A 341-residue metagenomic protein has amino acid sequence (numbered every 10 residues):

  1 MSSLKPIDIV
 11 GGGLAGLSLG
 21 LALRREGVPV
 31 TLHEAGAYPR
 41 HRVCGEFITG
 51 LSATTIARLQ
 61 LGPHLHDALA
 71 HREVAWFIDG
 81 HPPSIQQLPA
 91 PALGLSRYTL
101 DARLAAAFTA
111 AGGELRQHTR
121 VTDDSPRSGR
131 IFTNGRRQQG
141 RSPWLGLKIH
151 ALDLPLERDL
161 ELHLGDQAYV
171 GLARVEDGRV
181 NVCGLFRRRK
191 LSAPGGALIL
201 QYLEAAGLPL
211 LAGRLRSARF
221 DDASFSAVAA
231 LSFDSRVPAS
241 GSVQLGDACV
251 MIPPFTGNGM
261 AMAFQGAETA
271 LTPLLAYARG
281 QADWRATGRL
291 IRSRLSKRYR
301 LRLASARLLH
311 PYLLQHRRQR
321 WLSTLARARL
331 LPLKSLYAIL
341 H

Functional and structural regions predicted by a protein language model:
S2-A15: Beta1/beta-strand and adjacent pyrophosphate-binding region of the FAD-binding site in flavoprotein oxidoreductases
V10-G12, L21-C44: Glycine-rich FAD pyrophosphate-binding loop
A37-L59: Conserved N-terminal glycine-rich FAD pyrophosphate-binding loop of Rossmann-like flavoproteins
L51-R103: A conserved beta-strand/loop capping segment in the N-terminal third of enzymes that catalyze redox or closely related
Y98, A102-D221, A229, D234: Predominantly flavin-linked oxidoreductase catalytic cores and closely associated redox partners
S192-P273, A278: FAD/FMN-dependent oxidoreductases across multiple families
T272-H341: C-terminal helical "tail/cap" subdomain of flavin- and related membrane-associated enzymes
